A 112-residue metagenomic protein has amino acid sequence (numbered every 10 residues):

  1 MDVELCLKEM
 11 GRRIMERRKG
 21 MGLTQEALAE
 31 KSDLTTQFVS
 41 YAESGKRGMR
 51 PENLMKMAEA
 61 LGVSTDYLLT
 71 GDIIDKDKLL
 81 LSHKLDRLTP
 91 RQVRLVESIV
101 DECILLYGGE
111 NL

Functional and structural regions predicted by a protein language model:
M1-E9: A detector for short, charged/polar N-terminal pre-domain segments
K8, K19-G20, G48: Short amphipathic helical patch at the helix-1/turn junction of helix-turn-helix
R12-A29, K56, T89-Q92: Short basic helix-loop element that most often maps to the first helix and adjoining turn of HTH DNA-binding modules
D33-G48, T70: Recognition helix of helix-turn-helix/homeodomain-like DNA-binding domains that insert into the DNA major groove
E52-Y67: DNA major-groove recognition helix of helix-turn-helix/homeodomain DNA-binding modules
I74-L112: Interfacial/linker helices and their anchor residues that mediate assembly or domain coupling
